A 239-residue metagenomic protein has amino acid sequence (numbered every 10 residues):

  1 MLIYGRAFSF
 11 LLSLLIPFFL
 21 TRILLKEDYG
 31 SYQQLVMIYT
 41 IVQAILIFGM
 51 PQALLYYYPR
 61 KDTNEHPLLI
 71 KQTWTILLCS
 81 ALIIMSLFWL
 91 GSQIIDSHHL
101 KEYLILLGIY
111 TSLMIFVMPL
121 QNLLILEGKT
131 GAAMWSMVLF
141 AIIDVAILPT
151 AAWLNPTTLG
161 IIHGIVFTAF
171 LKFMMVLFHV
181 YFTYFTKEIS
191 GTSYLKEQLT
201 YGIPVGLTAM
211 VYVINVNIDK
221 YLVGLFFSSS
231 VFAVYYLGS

Functional and structural regions predicted by a protein language model:
M1-F10, Q34-L35, Y39-S92, E102-Y103: Membrane-water interface segments that mark the loop-to-transmembrane alpha-helix transition
M1-P51, A141, V145, I203-S230: Signature of the first transmembrane helix
L14, F18, I45-F48, M85-Q93 (+7 more regions): Membrane-embedded alpha-helical segments of multi-pass transporters/permeases
T21-Y29, I94, H98-K101, I105 (+2 more regions): Membrane-interface helix-loop junctions in multi-pass transport and translocation proteins
Q33-Q34, E65, H99-L100, Y194-G202: Primarily residues marking transmembrane-helix entry/exit sites
V36, W74-Y110, L159-V180, S239: Short alpha-helical transmembrane segments in multi-pass integral membrane proteins
I41, I45, L78-L82, S86 (+5 more regions): Alpha-helical transmembrane segments of multi-pass membrane proteins
I105, G131, W135, T158-G164 (+1 more regions): Interhelical loop/hinge segments that connect adjacent transmembrane helices in multipass membrane
